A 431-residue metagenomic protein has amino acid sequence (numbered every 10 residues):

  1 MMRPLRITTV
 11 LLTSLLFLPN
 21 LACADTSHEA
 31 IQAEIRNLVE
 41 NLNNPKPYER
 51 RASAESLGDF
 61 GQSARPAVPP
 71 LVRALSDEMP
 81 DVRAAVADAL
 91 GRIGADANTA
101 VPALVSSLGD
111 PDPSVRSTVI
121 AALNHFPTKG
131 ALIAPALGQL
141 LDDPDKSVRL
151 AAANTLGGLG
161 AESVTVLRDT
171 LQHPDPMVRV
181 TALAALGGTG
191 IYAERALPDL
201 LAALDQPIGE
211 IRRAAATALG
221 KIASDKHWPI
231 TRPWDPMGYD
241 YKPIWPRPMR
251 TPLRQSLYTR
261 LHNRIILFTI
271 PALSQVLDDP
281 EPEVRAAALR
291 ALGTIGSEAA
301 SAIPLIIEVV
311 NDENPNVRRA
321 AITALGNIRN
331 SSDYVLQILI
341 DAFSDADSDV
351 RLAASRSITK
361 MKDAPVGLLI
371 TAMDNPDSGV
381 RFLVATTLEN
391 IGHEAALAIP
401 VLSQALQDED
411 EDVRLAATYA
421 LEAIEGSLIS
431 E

Functional and structural regions predicted by a protein language model:
M1-T9: Bacterial N-terminal signal peptides that target proteins for export
T9-P19: Bacterial N-terminal signal peptides
D25-A30, R50-S63, R73, D81-D96 (+14 more regions): Structural detector for internal amphipathic alpha-helices that build alpha-solenoid repeat scaffolds
H28-E40, Q62-L75, D96-L108, K129-D142 (+9 more regions): Amphipathic alpha-helical scaffolding segments comprising HEAT/armadillo-like alpha-solenoid repeats
V39-N41, P47, A216: Short, solvent-exposed beta-strand/turn patches at coil↔beta or beta↔helix junctions that act as interaction loops
P45-K46, E78-M79, P111-D112, P144-D145 (+7 more regions): Short inter-helical turns and helix N-cap capping residues of alpha-solenoid HEAT/ARM repeat scaffolds
